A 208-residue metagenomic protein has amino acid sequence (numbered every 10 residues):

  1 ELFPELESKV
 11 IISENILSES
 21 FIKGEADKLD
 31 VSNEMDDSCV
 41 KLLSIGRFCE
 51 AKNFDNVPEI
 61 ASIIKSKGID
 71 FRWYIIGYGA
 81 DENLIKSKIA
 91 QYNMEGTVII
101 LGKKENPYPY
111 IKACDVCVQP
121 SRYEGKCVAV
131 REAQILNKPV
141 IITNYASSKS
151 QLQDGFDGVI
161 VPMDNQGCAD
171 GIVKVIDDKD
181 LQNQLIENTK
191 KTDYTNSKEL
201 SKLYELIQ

Functional and structural regions predicted by a protein language model:
E1-E25: Donor nucleotide-sugar binding/catalytic pocket of nucleotide-sugar-dependent glycosyltransferases
V40-I63, A80-K86: A conserved mid-protein helix/loop that constitutes part of the nucleotide-sugar donor-binding site
K86-G102: Nucleotide-activated donor-binding/catalytic signature segment of Leloir-type glycosyltransferases, i.e., the conserved
K103, R122: Aromatic "clamp/platform" in nucleotide-sugar-dependent glycosyltransferases that forms part of the donor/acceptor
E132, Y145-G155, V159-I160: Short acidic/histidine- and often glycine-rich active-site loop of Leloir-type glycosyltransferases that engages
P139-T143: Short hydrophobic beta-strand element within catalytic cores of glycosyltransferases and related nucleotide-activated
D154-G155, V159-N165, K174-K179: Conserved acidic donor-binding segment of nucleotide-sugar-dependent glycosyltransferases
L181-T195, K202: A short, well-ordered alpha-helix in the C-terminal region of glycosyltransferases
